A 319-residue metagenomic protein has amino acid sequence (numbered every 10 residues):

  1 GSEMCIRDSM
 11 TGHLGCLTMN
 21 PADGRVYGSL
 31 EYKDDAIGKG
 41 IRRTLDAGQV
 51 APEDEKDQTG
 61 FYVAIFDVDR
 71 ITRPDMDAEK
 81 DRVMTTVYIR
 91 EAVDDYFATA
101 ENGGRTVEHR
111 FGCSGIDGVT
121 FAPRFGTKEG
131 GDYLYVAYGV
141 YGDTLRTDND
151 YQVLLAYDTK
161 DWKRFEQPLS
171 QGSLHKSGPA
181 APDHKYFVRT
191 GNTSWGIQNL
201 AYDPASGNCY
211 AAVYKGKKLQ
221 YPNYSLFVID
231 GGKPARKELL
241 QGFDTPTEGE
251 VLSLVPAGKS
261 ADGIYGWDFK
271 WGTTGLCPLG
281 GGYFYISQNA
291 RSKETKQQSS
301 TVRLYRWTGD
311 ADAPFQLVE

Functional and structural regions predicted by a protein language model:
M4-C5: Short, small-residue-biased leader/transition segments that mark boundaries at the very start of proteins
M10-G15, K39-F125: Asp-box/WD-like beta-propeller blade repeats and closely related beta-sheet repeat scaffolds
G15-V26, E31-D35, E108-Y133, S194-G207 (+1 more regions): Structural signature of eukaryotic scaffold interfaces centered on beta-propeller domains
G28, V136, A211, Y285-S287: Residue position within the beta-strands of beta-propeller blades
E31-D34, V93, F125, G139-G142 (+2 more regions): Residue-level signature of beta-propeller blades and closely related beta-rich strand-turn architectures in secreted
F66-E79, Y151-G178, V228-T245, Y305-F315: Short loop/turn segments immediately following beta-strands, especially the blade-tip and inter-blade linker loops
T190-P256, D262, G266, T274: Loop/turn-rich, solvent-exposed surfaces of beta-rich toroidal or solenoidal domains
T274-E319: Blade-level signature of beta-propeller repeat domains, shared across WD40, Kelch, NHL, RCC1 and BNR/Asp-box propellers
